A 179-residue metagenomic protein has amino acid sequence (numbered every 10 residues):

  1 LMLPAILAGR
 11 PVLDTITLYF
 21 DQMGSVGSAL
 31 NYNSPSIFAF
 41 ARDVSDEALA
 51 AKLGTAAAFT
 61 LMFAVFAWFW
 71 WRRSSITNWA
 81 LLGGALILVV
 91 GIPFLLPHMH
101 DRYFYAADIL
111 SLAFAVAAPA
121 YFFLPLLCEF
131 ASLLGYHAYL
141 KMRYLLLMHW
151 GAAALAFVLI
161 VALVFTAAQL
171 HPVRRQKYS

Functional and structural regions predicted by a protein language model:
L1, L112-A120: Hydrophobic transmembrane alpha-helices
M2, I6, R10-P11, T17-L95: Aromatic/glycine/proline-enriched transmembrane-helix motif characteristic of membrane-embedded glycan-assembly enzymes
P11, T15, R102-Y105: Membrane-spanning helices that line or support transport/gating and their immediate boundary helices in channels
T15-I37, W68, A85, A118-S179: Transmembrane helical bundles and short interhelical boundary loops of multi-pass, membrane-embedded
W79, P93-D101, V116-A118: Short, contiguous acidic/charged loop-to-helix segments that flank catalytic cores in large enzymes
L96-A107, L140-M148: Membrane-interface catalytic loops of GT-C/OST-like multi-pass glycosylation enzymes that act
Y105-I109, L127-C128: Hydrophobic core segments of alpha-helical transmembrane domains in multi-pass membrane proteins
I109-A113, F157: Alpha-helical transmembrane segments of multi-pass membrane proteins
